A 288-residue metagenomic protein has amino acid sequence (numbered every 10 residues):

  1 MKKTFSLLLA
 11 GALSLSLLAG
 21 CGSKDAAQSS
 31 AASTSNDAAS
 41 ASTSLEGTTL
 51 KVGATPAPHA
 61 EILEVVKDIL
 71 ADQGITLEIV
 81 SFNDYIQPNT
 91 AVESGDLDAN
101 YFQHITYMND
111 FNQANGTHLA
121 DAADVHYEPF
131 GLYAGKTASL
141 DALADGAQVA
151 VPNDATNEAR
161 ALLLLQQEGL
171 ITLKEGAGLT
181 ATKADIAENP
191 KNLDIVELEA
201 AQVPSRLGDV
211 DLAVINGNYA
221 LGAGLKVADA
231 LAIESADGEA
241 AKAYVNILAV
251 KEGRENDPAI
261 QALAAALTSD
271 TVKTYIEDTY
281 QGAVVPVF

Functional and structural regions predicted by a protein language model:
M1-D25: Sec-dependent N-terminal signal peptides of Gram-positive bacterial secreted proteins and lipoproteins
L17-S40: Bacterial lipoprotein signal-peptidase II cleavage site
L45-A57, I75-S81, Q148-V149: Short, well-ordered beta-strand elements
I79-T90, G178-S205: Short helix-initiation/N-cap motifs at beta->coil->alpha
D110-A122, T137, D209, V214 (+1 more regions): Ligand-binding "clamshell"
A122-I171, K273: A conserved helix-loop-strand patch within extracytoplasmic ligand-binding domains of the periplasmic binding
P129-L140, Y244-D257: A bilobed periplasmic-binding-protein/Venus flytrap-type ligand-binding module shared by bacterial periplasmic
N157-Q166, L267-V287: Periplasmic-binding protein-like
